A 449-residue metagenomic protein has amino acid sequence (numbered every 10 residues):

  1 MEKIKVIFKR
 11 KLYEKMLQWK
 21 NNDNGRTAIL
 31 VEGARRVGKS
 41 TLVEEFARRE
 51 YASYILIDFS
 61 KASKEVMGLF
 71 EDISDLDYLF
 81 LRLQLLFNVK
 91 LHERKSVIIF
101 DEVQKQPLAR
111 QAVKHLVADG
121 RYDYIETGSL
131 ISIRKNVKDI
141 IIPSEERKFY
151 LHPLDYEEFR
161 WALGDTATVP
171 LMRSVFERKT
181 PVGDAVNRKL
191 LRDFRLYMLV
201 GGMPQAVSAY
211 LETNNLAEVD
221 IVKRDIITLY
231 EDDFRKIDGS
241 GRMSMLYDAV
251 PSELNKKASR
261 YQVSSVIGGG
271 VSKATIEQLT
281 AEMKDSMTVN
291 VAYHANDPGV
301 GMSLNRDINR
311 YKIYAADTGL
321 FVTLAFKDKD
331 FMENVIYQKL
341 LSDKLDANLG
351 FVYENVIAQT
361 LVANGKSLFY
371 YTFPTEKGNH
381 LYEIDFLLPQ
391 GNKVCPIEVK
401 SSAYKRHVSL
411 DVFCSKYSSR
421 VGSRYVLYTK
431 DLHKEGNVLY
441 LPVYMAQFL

Functional and structural regions predicted by a protein language model:
E2-K5, K20-T27, R36, E45 (+2 more regions): A cross-kingdom feature that marks ATP-driven nucleic-acid transaction machinery
K3, G164-Y353: Interdomain hinge/linker elements that couple catalytic modules in large macromolecular machines
V31: Hydrophobic anchor at the beta1->P-loop junction of P-loop NTPases
K39: Conserved lysine of the Walker
R48-E65: Conserved catalytic segments around the Walker B and adjacent sensor/switch elements of P-loop NTPase domains
K61-E93: Short glycine-rich substrate-engagement loop in P-loop NTPases that contacts/grips substrate
I99, D123-S129, Y150: Structural recognition of the conserved hydrophobic beta-strand(s) that form the central parallel beta-sheet of P-loop
H115, S132-K148, R160-D165: Short regulatory helix/loop adjacent to the ATP-binding pocket of P-loop NTPases
